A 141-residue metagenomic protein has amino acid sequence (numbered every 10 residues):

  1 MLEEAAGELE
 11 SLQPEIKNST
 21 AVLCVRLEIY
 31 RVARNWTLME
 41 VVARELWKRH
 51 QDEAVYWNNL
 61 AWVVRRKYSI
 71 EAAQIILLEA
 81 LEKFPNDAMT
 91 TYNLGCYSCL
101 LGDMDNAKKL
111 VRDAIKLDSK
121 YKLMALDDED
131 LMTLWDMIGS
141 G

Functional and structural regions predicted by a protein language model:
A6, E10-P14, W47-K48, L81 (+2 more regions): A conserved position within tetratricopeptide repeats
N18, D52, N86, K120-Y121 (+1 more regions): Short coil loop/turn residues that delineate tetratricopeptide repeat
A21-F84, M89: Alpha-helical adaptor scaffolds
V25, N59, N93, D127-D130: "A position-specific structural signal for the A-helix of alpha-solenoid helical repeats
C99-L123: TPR/TPR-like (Sel1-like) alpha-helical repeat modules
K116-G141: Terminal, low-structured helical/coil segments at or just beyond the last alpha-helical repeat
